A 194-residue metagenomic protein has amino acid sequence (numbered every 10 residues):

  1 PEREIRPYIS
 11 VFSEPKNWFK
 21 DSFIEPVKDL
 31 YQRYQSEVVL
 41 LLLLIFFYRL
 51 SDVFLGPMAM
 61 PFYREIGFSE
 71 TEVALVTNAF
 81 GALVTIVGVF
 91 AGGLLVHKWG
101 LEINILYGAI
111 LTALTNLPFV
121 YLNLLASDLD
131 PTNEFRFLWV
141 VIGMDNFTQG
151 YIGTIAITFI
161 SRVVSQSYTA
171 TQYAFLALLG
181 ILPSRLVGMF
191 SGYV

Functional and structural regions predicted by a protein language model:
E4-L40: Juxtamembrane intracellular "pre-TM" segments in multi-pass secondary transporters
Y34-L55, G143, F147: Pair of pore-lining "gating" transmembrane helices in MFS-fold secondary transporters
F46, L75-L83, I110-A113, G143 (+1 more regions): Transmembrane alpha-helical cores of Major Facilitator Superfamily
P57-A74: Short amphipathic helix-loop junctions that connect adjacent transmembrane helices in Major Facilitator Superfamily/SLC
E70-T71, Q166-L176: Loop-to-transmembrane helix entry/capping segments in MFS-fold secondary transporters and related SLC/MFSD carriers
V87-Y107, Y193: Helix-to-loop junctions at the C-terminal end of transmembrane segments in multipass secondary transporters
I110-P131: C-terminal ends and interior cores of transmembrane alpha-helices in multi-pass membrane transporters/permeases
G150-S165: Intracellular juxtamembrane helix-capping segments at the cytosolic ends of symmetry-related transmembrane helices
